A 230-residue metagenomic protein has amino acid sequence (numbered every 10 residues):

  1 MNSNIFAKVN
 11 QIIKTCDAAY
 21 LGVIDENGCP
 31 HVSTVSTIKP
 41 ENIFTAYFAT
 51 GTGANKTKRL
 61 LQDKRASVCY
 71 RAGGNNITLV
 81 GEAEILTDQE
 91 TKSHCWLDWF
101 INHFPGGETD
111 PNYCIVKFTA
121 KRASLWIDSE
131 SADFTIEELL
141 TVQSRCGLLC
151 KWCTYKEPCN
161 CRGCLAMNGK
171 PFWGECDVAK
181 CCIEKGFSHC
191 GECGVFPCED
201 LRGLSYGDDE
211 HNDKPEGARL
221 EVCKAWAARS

Functional and structural regions predicted by a protein language model:
N2-A7, D98-N102: Charged, amphipathic alpha-helical segments
Q11-D25, A66-V68: A short, Trp-centered hydrophobic/proline-enriched beta-strand micro-motif
C16-A18, F44-A46, D63-A66, P111-Y113 (+1 more regions): Short, surface-exposed beta-edge/turn micro-motifs
I38-G74: A short mixed-secondary-structure module that forms the rim of ligand-binding clefts
G51-A54, L61-R65, S93-T109, E175-K180: Short acidic (Asp/Glu) patches
T78-L140: Charged, gly/pro-rich active-site loop segments
L140-S230: Cysteine-centered metal-binding/redox modules
